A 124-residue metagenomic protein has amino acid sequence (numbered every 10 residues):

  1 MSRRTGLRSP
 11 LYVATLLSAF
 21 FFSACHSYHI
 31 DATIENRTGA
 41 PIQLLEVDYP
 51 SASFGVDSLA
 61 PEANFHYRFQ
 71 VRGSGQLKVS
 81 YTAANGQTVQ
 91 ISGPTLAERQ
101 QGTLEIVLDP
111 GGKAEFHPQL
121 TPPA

Functional and structural regions predicted by a protein language model:
M1-C25: Sec-dependent bacterial lipoprotein signal peptides
A32-G39: Asparagine-centered strand-capping/turn motif at beta-strand->loop junctions
P41-L44: Short acidic/proline- and small/hydrophobic-mixed sequence motifs that coincide with surface turns and coil-to-beta
E46-F54: Short amphipathic beta-strand segments in non-cytosolic proteins
Y67-G75: Short Pro-Gly-centered beta-turn/loop motif in secreted/extracellular proteins
S74-A84: A short, solvent-exposed beta-strand micro-motif common in secreted/extracellular proteins
A84-Q90: Short acidic/polar inter-strand loop motif in beta-rich domains
S92-A124: Extracellular beta-sheet/turn segments enriched in Thr/Pro/Gly and aliphatic residues
